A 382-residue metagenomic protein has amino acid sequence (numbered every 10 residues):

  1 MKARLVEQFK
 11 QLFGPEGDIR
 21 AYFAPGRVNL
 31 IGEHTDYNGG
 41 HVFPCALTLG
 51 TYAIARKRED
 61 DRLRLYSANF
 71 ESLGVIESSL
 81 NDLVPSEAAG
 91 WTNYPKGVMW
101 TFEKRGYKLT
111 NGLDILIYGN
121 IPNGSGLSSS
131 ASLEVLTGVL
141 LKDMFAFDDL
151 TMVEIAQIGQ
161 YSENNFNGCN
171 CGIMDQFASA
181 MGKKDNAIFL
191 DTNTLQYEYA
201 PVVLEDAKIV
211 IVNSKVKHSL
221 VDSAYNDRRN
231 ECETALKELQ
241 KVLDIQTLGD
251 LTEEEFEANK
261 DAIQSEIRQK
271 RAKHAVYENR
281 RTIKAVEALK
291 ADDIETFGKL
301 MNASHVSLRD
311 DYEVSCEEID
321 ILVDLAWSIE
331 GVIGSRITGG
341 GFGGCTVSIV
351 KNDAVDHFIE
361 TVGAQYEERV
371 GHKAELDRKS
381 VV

Functional and structural regions predicted by a protein language model:
M1-R27, Y52-A88, N186-G334, I349-V382: C-terminal nucleotide
M1-Y22, V28-G32, N38-H41, L80 (+4 more regions): Gly/Ser-rich oxyanion-binding loop with an adjacent helix/lid that shapes the negatively charged ligand pocket
G32-H34, A46-L47: N-terminal cofactor/phosphate-binding cores enriched in small/glycine residues, especially glycine-rich loops such as
G39-A46, R228-R229: Short Gly/aromatic-enriched secondary-structure transition segments
A46-T48, R58, N120, K183: A short, compositionally biased micro-patch
S132, C345-I349: FabD-like malonyl-/acyl-CoA
F342: Glycine-rich phosphate-binding loop
